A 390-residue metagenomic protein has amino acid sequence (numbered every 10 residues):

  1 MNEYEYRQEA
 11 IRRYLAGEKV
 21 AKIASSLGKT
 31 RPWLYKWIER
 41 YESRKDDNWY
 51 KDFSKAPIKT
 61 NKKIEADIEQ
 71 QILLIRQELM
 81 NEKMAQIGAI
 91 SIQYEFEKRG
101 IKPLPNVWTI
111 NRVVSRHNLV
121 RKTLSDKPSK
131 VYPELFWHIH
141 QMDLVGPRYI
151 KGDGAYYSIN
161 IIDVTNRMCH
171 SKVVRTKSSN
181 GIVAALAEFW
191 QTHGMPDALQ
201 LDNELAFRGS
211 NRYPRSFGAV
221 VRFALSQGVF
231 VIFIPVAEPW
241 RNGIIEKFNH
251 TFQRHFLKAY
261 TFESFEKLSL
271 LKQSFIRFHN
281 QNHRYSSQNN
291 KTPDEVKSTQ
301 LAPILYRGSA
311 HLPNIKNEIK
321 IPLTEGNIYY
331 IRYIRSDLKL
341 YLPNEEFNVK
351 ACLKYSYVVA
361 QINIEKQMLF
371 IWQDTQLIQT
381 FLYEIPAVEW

Functional and structural regions predicted by a protein language model:
N2-E18, E69, L73-E82: Short, amphipathic alpha-helical "recognition" segments used to contact nucleic acids or chromatin
A10, L34, I72, I92 (+11 more regions): Mobile genetic element proteins and their domesticated derivatives, centered on retroelements and DNA transposons
V20-I75: Short, basic alpha-helical/linker "hinge" immediately adjacent to a nucleic-acid-recognition surface
S26-K36, E97-T109: Short, basic interhelical loop/turn and adjoining N-cap of the next helix at nucleic-acid- or acidic-partner-contacting
P57-P105, R148-Y149: A short, amphipathic alpha-helix used for macromolecular contacts
K63, W108, R112-C169, R175-L186 (+4 more regions): Mobile-element integrase/transposase regions, centering on the N-terminal DNA-binding/Zn-coordinating module
L199-L201, F207, N211-R254, E266-L268 (+2 more regions): RNase H-like two-metal-ion nuclease catalytic core shared by retroviral integrases and related mobile-element nucleases
N280-W390: C-terminal, beta-rich DNA-binding module of retroviral/retroelements integrases
